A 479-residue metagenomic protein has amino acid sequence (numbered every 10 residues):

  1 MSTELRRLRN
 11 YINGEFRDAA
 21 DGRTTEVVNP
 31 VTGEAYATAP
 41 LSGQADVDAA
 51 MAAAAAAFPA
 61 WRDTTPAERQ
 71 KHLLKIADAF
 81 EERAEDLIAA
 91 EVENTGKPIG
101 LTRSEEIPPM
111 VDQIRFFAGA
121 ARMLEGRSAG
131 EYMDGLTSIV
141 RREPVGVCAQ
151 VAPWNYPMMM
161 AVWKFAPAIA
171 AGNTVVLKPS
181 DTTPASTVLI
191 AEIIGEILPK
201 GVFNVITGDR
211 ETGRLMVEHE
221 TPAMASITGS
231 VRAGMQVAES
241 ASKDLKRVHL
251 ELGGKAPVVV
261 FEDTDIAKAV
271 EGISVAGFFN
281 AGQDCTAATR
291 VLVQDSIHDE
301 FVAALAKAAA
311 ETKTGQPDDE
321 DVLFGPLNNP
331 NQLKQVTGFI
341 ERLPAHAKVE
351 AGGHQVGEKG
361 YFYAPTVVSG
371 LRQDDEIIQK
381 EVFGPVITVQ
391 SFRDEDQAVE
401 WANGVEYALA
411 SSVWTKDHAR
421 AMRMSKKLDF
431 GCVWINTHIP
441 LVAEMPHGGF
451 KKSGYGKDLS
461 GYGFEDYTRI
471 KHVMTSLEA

Functional and structural regions predicted by a protein language model:
M1-V31: Hydrophobic face of amphipathic alpha-helices that form TPR/SEL1-like repeat modules and related alpha-solenoid
T32-T38, P222, V259, K313 (+2 more regions): Conserved C-terminal structural/oligomerization subdomain of aldehyde/semialdehyde dehydrogenase
G33, R69, E91, I114 (+9 more regions): Residue-level signal for inorganic ion chemistry
E34-L124: Glycine-rich loop-to-alpha-helix module at the N-terminal edge of alpha/beta enzyme cores
Y36-S42, A57-D63, Q150, V258-F261 (+5 more regions): Short, well-ordered beta-strand elements within core beta-sheets of diverse protein domains
F58, R62, A77-A84, I88 (+19 more regions): Structural signal for hydrophobic packing residues in well-ordered secondary-structure cores of soluble enzyme domains
G126-K268, F392: Rossmann-like NAD(P) dinucleotide-binding subdomain of oxidoreductase/dehydrogenase enzymes
R232-R372, D396, I435: ALDH superfamily catalytic-core signature
